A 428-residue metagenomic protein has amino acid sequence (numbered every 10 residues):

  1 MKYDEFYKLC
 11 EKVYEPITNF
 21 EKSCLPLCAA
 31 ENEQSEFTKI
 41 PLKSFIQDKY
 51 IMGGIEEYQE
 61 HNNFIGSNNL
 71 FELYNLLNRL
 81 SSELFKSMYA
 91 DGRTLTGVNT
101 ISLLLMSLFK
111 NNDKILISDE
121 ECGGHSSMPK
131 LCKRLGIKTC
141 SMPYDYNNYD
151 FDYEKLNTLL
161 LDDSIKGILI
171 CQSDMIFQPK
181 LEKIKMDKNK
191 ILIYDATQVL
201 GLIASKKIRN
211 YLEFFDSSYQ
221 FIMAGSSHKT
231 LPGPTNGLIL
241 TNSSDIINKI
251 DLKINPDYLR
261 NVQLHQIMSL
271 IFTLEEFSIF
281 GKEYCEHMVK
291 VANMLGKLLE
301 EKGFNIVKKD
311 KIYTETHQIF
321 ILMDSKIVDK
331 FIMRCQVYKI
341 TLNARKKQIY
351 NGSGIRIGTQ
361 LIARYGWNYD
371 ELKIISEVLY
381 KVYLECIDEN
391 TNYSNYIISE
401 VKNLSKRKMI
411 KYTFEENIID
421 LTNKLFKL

Functional and structural regions predicted by a protein language model:
M1-H61, C140: N-terminal "arm"/small-domain region of PLP-dependent enzymes with the aminotransferase-like
Y3, Y7, N69-E72, L76-E301 (+1 more regions): Conserved PLP-enzyme active-site core in the AAT-like
I17-S23, Y50-E57, I247-D251, M268-E276 (+3 more regions): Short acidic (Asp/Glu) and glycine-rich catalytic loops that position anionic groups and cofactors
P26-A29, L252-N261, R364-G366: A short glycine-threonine-serine/GTX helix/turn-capping micro-motif
I55-E56, M88-A90, N261-H265, G281-H287 (+5 more regions): Flexible, glycine/charged-enriched surface loops at secondary-structure junctions
Y258, Y338-L342, Y383: A common structural junction motif
L274, C285, V289-G354, K427: Conserved small-domain helix->loop->beta segment predominantly found in fold-type I
K290, N351-L428: PLP-dependent enzyme catalytic core of the Aspartate aminotransferase-like
